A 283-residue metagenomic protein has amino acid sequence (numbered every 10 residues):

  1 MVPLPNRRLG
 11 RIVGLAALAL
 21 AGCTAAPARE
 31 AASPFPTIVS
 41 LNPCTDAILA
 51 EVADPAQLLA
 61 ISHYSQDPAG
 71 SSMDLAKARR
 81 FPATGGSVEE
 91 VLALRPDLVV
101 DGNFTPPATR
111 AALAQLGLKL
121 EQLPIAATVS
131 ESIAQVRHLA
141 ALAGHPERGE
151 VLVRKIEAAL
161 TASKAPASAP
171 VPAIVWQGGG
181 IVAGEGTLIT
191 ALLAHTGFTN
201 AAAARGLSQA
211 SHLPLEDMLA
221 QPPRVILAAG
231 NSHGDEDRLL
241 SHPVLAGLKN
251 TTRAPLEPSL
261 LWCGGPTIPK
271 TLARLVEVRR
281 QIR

Functional and structural regions predicted by a protein language model:
M1-R7: N-terminal secretory signal peptides that target proteins for export/translocation
G10-G22: Bacterial N-terminal signal peptides
T24-P27: Bacterial signal peptide processing site
A31-T37, L98, A108-I181, A202-A203 (+2 more regions): Extracytoplasmic substrate-binding proteins
T37-T109, F198-A201: A short, structured surface patch at a secondary-structure boundary
N42, S62, N103, Q177-G178 (+4 more regions): Short secondary-structure boundary segments
A69, L188-S211, T252-P255: His/Asp/Glu-enriched short active-site or ligand-binding loop at hydrolase and phosphoryl-transfer sites
G86-P96, L116, H212-P222: Short helices/loops that flank or line small-molecule/ion binding pockets
